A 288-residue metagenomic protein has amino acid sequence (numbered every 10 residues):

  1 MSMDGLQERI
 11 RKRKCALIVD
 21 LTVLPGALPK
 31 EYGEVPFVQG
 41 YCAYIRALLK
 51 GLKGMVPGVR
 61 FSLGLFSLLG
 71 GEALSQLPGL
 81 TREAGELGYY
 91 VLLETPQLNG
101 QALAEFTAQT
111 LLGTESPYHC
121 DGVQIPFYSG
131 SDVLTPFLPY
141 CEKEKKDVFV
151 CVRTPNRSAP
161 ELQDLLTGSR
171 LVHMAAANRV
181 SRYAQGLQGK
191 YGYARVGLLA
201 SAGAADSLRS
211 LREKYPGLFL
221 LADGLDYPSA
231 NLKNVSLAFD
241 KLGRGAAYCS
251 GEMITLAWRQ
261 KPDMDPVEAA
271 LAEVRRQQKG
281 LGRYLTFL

Functional and structural regions predicted by a protein language model:
M1-F61, F66-G79, E83-E86, A272-G282 (+1 more regions): Conserved N-terminal beta1-alpha1 strand-loop-helix module at the mouth
C15-L21, V59-F61, V91-T95, D121-I125 (+4 more regions): Hydrophobic faces of well-ordered beta-strands that scaffold small-molecule active sites in alpha/beta enzyme cores
L24, N99-G197: Conserved anion-binding
A27-R46, T95-A102, D164-R170, M264: Active-site mouth loops of central-metabolism enzymes
M55-P57, F61-S116, S158-A159, S207: N-terminal active-site wall of soluble small-molecule enzyme domains
L68-E83, G100-F106, Y128-E142, A202-K214 (+1 more regions): Active-site-adjacent beta->alpha loops and helix N-cap segments on the catalytic face of soluble alpha/beta enzymes
A202-C249, M253: A C-terminal functional module that forms or caps the active site or interfaces directly with catalytic machinery
N234-G245, I254-L288: C-terminal helical cap(s) of enzyme catalytic domains, especially alpha/beta-barrels
